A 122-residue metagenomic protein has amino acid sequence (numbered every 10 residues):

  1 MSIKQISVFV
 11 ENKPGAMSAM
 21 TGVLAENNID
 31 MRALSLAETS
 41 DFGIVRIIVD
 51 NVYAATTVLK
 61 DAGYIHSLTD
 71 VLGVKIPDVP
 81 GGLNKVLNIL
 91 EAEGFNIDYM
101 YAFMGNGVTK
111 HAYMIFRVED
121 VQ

Functional and structural regions predicted by a protein language model:
M1-Q122: A conserved regulatory-domain signal marking ACT and ACT-like small-molecule sensing domains and adjacent regulatory
